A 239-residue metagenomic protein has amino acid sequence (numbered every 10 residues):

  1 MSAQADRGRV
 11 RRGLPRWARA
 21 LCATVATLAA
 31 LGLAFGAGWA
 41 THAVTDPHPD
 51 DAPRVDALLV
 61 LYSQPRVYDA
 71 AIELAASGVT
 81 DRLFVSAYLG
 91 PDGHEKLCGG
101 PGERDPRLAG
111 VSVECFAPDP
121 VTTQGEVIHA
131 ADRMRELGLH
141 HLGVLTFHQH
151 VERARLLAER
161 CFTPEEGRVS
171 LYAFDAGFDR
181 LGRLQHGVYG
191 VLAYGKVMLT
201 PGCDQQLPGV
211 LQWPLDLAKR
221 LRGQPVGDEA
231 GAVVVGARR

Functional and structural regions predicted by a protein language model:
M1-P15: Terminal targeting segments of Actinobacterial cell-envelope proteins
R12-P49: N-terminal type II signal-anchor transmembrane helix that functions as the membrane-insertion/stop-transfer segment
G32-F35, F174, F178, L217: Aromatic-anchored segments of alpha-helical transmembrane domains
A40-Q185: A structural signal for short, hydrophobic/glycine-enriched beta-strand patches
Y88, E103-L108, Y189-G195, L215-L221: A general structural signal for short secondary-structure boundary/capping elements
R180-V210: A transmembrane-helix-recognition feature enriched in membrane-embedded lipid enzymes and envelope glyco-/phospholipid
T200-R239: Charged phosphate-binding loop/patch that engages nucleotide di/tri-phosphates or the phosphate backbone of nucleic
